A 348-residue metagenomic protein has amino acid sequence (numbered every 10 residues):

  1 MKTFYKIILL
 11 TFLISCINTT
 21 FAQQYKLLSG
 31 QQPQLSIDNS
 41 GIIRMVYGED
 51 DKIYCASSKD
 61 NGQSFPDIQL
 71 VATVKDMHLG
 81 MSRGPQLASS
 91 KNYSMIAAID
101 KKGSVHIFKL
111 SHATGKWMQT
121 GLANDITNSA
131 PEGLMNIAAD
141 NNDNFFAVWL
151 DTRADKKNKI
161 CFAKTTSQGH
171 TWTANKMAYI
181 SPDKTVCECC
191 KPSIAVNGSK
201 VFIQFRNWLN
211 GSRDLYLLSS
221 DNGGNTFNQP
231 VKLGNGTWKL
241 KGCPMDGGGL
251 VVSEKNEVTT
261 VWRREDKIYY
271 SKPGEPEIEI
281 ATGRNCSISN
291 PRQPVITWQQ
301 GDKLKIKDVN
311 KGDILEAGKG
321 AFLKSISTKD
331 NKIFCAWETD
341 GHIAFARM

Functional and structural regions predicted by a protein language model:
M1-Q24: Bacterial Sec-dependent N-terminal signal peptides
A22-M348: Extracellular, repeat-based ectodomains that mediate carbohydrate processing or recognition
